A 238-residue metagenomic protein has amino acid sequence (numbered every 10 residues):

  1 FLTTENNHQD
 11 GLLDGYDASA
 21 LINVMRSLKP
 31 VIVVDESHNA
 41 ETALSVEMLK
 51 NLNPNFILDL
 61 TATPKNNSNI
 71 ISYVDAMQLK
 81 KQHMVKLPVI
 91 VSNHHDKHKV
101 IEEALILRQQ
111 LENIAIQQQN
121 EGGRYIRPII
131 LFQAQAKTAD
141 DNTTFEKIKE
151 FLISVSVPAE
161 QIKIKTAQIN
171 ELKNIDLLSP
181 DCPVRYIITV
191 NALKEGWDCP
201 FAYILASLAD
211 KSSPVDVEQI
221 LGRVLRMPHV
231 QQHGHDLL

Functional and structural regions predicted by a protein language model:
F1-P88, H94-K97, G123, K173-D176 (+2 more regions): N-terminal helicase ATP-binding lobe
F1-T3, N66-I70, A139-T143, W197-C199 (+1 more regions): Switch/connector loops and helix/strand junctions flanking conserved nucleotide-binding motifs in nucleotide-processing
Y16-S19, A40-V46, I106-Q118, K149 (+3 more regions): Short alpha-helical segments and helix-capping/turn motifs at coil-helix boundaries
P30-E36, R127-A134, K163-T166, I187 (+2 more regions): Extended hydrophobic secondary-structure segments that form protein cores and membrane-embedded regions
E41-L44, F56, T61, K65 (+7 more regions): A generic secondary-structure signal for well-formed alpha-helical elements
L44, M48-N53, V100-L107, T144-F151 (+3 more regions): Alpha-helical scaffold elements adjacent to nucleotide-binding pockets in ATP/GTP-utilizing enzyme cores
I70-K165: Conserved interdomain linker/interface between the two RecA-like ATPase lobes of SF2 helicase motors
N170-L238: Conserved RecA-like P-loop NTPase helicase motor core
